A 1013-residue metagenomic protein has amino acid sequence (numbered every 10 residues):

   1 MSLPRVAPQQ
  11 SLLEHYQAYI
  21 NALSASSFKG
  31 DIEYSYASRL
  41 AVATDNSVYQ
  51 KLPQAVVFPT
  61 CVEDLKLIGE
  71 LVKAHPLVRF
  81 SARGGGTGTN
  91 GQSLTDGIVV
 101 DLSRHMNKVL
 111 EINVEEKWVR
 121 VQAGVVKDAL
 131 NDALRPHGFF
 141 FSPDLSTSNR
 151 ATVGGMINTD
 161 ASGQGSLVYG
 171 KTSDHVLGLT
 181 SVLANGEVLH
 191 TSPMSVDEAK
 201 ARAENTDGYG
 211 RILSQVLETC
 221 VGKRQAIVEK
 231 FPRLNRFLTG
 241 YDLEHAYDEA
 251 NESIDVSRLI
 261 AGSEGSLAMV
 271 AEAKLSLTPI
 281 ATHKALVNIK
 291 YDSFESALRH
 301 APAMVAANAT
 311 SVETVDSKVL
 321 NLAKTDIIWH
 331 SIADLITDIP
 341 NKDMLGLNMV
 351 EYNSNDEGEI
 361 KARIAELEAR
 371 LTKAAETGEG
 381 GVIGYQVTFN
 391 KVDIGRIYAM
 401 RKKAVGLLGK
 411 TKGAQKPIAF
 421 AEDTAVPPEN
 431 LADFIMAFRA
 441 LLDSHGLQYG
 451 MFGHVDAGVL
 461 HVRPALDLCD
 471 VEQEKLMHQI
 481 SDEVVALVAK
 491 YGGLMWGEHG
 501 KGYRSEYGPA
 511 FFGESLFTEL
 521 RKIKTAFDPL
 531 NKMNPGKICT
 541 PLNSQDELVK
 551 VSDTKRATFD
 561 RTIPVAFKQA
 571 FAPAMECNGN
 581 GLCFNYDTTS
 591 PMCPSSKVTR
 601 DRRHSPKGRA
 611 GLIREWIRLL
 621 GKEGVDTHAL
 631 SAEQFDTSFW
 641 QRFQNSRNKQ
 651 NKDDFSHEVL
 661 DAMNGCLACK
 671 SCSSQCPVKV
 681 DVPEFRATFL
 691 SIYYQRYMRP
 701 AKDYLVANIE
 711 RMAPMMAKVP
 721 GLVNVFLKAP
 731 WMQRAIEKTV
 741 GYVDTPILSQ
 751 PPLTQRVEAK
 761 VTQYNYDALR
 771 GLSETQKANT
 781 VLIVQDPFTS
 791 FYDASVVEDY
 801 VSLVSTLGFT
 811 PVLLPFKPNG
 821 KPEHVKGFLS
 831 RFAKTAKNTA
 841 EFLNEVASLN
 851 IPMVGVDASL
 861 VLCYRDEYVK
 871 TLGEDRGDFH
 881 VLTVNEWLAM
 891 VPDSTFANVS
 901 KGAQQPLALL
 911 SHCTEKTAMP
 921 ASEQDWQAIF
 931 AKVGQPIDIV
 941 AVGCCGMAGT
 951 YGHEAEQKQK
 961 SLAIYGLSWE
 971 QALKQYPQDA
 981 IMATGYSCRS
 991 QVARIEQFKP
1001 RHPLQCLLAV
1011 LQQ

Functional and structural regions predicted by a protein language model:
M1-K73, T87-K117, S146, Y169 (+5 more regions): N-terminal flexible segment immediately upstream of the FAD-binding catalytic core in FAD-dependent oxidoreductases
L3-A7, A203-Y247, I523, F527-P594 (+3 more regions): Flexible inter-domain linker/hinge segments
L23-S24, A41, S47-F80, I98 (+6 more regions): N-terminal glycine-rich flavin-associated loop
G88-N90, T147-G154, F237-A246, E313-H330 (+17 more regions): A glycine-rich phosphate-binding loop feature that marks nucleotide/adenosyl-phosphate handling sites
N158, S166-Y169, V176-A399, A510: C-terminal substrate-binding/cap subdomain adjacent to the FAD-binding core in PCMH-type and related FAD-linked
A273-L275, I280, A307-Q415, G453-V455 (+7 more regions): Terminal amphipathic helices with adjacent charged low-complexity linkers/tails
D528, P535, P683-Q1013: Iron-sulfur cluster-binding electron-transfer modules in prokaryotic oxidoreductases
Q545, V549-M716, A833-T839, V884 (+3 more regions): Ferredoxin-type iron-sulfur electron-transfer modules in oxidoreductases and energy-metabolism complexes
